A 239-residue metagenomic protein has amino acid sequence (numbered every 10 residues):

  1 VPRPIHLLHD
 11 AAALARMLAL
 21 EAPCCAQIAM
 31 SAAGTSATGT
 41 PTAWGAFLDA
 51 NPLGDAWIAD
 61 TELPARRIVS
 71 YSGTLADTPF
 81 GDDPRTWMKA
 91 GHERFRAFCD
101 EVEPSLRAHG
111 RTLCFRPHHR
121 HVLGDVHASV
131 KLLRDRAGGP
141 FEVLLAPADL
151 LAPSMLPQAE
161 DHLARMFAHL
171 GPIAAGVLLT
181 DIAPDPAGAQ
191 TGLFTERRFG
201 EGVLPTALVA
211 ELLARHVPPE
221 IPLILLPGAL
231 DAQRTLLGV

Functional and structural regions predicted by a protein language model:
V1-L63, E142, R234-V239: N-terminal pre-domain/capping segments
D10-A12, R16, L20-P23, C99 (+1 more regions): Acidic/histidine-rich catalytic cores of soluble enzymes
L14-L18, G54-T61, R96-E103, V126-L133 (+3 more regions): Generic structural signal for well-ordered alpha-helices, preferentially at hydrophobic/aromatic core positions
A26-G34, V69, G91-F95, L178: Catalytic beta/alpha-barrel core
A29-M30, S70, F115, L145 (+2 more regions): Conserved beta-strand positions
T38-V143: Active-site acidic/histidine proton-transfer and metal-coordination neighborhood in alpha/beta enzyme cores
D60-E62, M88-H92, E101, S105-R107 (+3 more regions): A structural signal for the main folded, soluble domain(s) of proteins
G176-T180, P219-G228: Conserved active-site loop/cleft motifs that coordinate metal ions or position small ligands
